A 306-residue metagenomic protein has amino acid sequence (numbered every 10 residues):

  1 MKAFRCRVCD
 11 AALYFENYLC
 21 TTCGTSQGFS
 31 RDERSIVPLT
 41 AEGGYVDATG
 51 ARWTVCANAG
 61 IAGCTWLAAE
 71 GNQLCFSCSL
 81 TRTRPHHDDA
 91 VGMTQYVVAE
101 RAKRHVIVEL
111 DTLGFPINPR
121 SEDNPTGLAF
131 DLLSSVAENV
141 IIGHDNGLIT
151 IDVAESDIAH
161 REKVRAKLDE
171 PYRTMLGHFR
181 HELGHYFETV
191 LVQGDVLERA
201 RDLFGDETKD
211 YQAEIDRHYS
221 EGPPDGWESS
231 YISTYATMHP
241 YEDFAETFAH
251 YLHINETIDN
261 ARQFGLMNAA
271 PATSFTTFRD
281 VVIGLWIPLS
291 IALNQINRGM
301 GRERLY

Functional and structural regions predicted by a protein language model:
C6-C9, C20-C23, D47, W53-A57 (+1 more regions): Short cysteine-rich clusters marking metal-coordination/redox-active sites
D10-Y14, Q27, G60-G63, A68 (+1 more regions): Cys/His-rich microdomains that often coordinate metals
A11, A236-Y306: Pan-zinc metallopeptidase signature
C20, R173-Q193, A245: Active-site recognition of the HExxH zinc-binding catalytic motif
G24-R34, S77-H86: Short Cys/His-rich micro-motifs in 6-15 aa windows
A59, A99-I158: Auxiliary, metal-adjacent structural segments of Zn-dependent hydrolase domains
I158-F179: Short pre-active-site segment immediately N-terminal to the catalytic Zn-binding motif
Y186-E242, F248-T257: Post-HExxH zinc-binding segment in Zn-dependent metallohydrolases
